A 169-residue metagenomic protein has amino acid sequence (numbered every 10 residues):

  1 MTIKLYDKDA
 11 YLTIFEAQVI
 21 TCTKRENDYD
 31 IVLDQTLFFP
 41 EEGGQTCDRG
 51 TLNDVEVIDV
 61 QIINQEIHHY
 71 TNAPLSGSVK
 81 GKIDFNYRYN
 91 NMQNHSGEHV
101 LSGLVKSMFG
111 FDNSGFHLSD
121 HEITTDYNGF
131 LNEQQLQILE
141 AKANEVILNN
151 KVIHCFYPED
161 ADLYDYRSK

Functional and structural regions predicted by a protein language model:
M1-K169: A glycine- and charged-residue-rich anion-binding loop/surface
